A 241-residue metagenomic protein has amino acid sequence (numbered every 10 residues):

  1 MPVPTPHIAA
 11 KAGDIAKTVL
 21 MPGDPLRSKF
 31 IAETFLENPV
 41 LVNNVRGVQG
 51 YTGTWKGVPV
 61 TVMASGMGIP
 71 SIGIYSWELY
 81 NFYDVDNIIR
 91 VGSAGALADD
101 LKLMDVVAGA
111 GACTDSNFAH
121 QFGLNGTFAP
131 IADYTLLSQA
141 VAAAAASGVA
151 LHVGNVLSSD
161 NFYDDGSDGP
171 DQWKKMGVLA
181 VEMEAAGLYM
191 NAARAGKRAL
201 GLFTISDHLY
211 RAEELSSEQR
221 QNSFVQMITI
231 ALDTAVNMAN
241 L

Functional and structural regions predicted by a protein language model:
M1-T135: Metabolite-binding pocket within alpha/beta catalytic cores that recognizes anionic/polar moieties
M21, S28, G68-I72, A129 (+6 more regions): Generic structural signal for well-ordered, non-membrane alpha-helical segments in soluble metabolic enzymes
E37-N44, G148-G154, M238-L241: Flexible, glycine/charged-enriched surface loops at secondary-structure junctions
T127-M176: Active-site rim beta-loop-alpha module in soluble metabolic enzymes
Q139-S147, N191, I230-M238: Generic non-transmembrane alpha-helical segments
S167-S206: A C-terminal functional module that forms or caps the active site or interfaces directly with catalytic machinery
L209-L241: His/Asp/Glu-rich mid-to-C-terminal helical/loop segments that flank catalytic regions of hydrolases
